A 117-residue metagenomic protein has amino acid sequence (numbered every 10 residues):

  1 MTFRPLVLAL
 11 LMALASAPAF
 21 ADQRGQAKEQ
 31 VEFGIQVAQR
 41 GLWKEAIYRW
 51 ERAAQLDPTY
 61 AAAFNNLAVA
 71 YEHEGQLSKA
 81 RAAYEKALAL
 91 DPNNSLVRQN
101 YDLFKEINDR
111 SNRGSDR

Functional and structural regions predicted by a protein language model:
A27-K28, A61-A62, S95-L96: Helix-start (N-cap) detector for alpha-helical repeat units in TPR-like alpha-solenoids, especially tetratricopeptide
Q39-R40, H73, L103-R110: Register position in tetratricopeptide repeats
R52-Q55, L88-A89: Conserved structural position within tetratricopeptide repeats
